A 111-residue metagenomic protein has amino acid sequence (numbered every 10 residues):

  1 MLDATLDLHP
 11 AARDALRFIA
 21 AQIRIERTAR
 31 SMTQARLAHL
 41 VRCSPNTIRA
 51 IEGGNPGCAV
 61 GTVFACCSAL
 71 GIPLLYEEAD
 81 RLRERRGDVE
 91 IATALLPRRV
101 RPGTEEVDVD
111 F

Functional and structural regions predicted by a protein language model:
L2-A29: A short, Lys/Arg-rich alpha-helix, primarily the initiator
L6, V41, D80-R81: Conserved beta-strand edge residues that scaffold enzyme active sites
A21-R36, A65, L96-P102: Short basic helix-loop element that most often maps to the first helix and adjoining turn of HTH DNA-binding modules
S31-R49: Short alpha-helical DNA-recognition segment
G61-E77: DNA major-groove recognition helix of helix-turn-helix/homeodomain DNA-binding modules
E77-F111: Short, charged recognition helix plus adjacent turn of helix-turn-helix-like nucleic-acid-binding domains
